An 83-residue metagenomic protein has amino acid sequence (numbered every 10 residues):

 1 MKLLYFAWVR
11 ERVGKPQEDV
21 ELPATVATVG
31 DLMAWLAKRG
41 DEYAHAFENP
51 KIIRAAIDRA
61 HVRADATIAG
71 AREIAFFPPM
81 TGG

Functional and structural regions predicted by a protein language model:
M1-G82: Ubiquitin-like/PB1-type beta-grasp interaction modules and other compact soluble beta-rich domains
